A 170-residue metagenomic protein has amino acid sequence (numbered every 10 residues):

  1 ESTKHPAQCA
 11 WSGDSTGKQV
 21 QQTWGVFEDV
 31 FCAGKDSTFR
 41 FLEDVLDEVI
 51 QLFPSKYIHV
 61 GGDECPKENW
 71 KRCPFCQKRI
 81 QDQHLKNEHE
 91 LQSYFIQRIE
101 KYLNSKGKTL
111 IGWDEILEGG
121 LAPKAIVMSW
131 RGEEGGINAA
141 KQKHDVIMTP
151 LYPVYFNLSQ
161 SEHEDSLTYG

Functional and structural regions predicted by a protein language model:
E1-R40, E68-S93: Aromatic- and acidic-residue-enriched carbohydrate-binding clefts of CAZyme catalytic domains
K4-P6, K56, G61: A broadly tuned "polar low-complexity/structure-edge" signature
K35-Y57, E64, C76-G170: Substrate-binding groove of N-acetylhexosamine-processing glycoside hydrolases
